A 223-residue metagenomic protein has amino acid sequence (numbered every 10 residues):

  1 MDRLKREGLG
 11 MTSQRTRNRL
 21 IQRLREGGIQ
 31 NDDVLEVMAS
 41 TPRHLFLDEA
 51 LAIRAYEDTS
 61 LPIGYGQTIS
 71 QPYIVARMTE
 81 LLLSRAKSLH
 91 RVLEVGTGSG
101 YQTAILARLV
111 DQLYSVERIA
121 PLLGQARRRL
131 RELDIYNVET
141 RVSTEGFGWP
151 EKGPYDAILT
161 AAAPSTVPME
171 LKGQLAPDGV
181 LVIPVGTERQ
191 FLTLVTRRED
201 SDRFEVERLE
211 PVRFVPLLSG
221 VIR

Functional and structural regions predicted by a protein language model:
M1-L93, Y101, I105, L109 (+2 more regions): Class I SAM-dependent transferase core
L81-E205: Conserved nucleotide-cofactor-binding alpha/beta core module
